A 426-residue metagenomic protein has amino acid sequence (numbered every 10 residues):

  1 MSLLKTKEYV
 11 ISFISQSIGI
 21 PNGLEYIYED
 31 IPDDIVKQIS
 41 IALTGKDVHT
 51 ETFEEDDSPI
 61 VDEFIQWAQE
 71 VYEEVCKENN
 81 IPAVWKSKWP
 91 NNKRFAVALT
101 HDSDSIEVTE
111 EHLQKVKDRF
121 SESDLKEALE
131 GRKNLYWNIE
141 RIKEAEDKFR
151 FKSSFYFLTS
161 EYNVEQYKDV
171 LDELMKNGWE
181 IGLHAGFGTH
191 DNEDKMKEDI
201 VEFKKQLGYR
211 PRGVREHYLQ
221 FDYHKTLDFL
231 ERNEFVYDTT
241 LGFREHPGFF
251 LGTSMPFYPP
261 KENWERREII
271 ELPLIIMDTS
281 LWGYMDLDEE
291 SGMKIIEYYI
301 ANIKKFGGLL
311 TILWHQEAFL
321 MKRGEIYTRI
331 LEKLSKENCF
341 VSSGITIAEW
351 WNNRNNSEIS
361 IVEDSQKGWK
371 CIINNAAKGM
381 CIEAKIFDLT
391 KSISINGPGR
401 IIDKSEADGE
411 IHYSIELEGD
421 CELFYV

Functional and structural regions predicted by a protein language model:
M1-E165, R266-V426: Terminal accessory/targeting
Y72-N79, G178, L207, E234-Y237 (+1 more regions): A generic secondary-structure signal for well-formed alpha-helical elements
K117, D124-Y223, L227, L241: Catalytic cores of extracellular degradative/oxidative enzymes
D169, K197, T253-S254, R354-E358: Short amphipathic alpha-helical patches
M175-K176, E231, K304, S335: Alpha-helix boundary recognition
L183, T240-G242, L313-E317: Short acidic/histidine-rich active-site segments
T189-E271, F319-I326, E332-S335: Catalytic domains of cell-wall/extracellular-matrix polysaccharide-remodeling enzymes, centered on de-N-acetylation
